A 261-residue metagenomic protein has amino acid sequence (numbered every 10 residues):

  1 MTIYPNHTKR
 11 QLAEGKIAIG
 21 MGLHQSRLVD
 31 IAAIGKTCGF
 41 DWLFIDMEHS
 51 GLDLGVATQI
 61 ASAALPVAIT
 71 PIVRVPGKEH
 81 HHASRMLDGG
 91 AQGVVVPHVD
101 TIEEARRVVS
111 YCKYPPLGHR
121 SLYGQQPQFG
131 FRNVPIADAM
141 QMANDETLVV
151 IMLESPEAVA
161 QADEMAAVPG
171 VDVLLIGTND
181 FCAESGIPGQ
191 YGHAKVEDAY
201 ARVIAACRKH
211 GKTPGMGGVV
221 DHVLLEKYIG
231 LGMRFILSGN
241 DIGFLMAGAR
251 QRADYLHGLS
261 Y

Functional and structural regions predicted by a protein language model:
M1-Y261: Expand to "…catalyze enediolate/carbanion chemistry for C-C bond making/breaking, isomerization, decarboxylation
